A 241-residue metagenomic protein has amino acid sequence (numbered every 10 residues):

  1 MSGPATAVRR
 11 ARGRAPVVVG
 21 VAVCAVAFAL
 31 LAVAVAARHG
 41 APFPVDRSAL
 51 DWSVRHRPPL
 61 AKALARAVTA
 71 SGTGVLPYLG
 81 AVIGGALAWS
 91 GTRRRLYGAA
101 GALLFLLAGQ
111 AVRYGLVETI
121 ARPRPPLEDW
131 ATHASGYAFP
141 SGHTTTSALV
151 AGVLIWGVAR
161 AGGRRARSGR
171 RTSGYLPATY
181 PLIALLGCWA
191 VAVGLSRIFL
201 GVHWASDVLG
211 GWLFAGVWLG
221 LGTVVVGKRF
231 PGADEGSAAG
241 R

Functional and structural regions predicted by a protein language model:
M1-L76, V117-A131: N-terminal transmembrane-helix/juxtamembrane module of multi-pass inner/ER membrane proteins
G3, D129-R241: Membrane-embedded catalytic cores of phosphoryl/pyrophosphoryl-handling enzymes
A15-V23, V82-Q110: Interfacial segments of alpha-helical transmembrane regions
V17-A22, Y78, A99-L104, Y180-G187 (+1 more regions): Hydrophobic alpha-helical transmembrane segments
L60-A61, R93-G98, P126, P177-T179: Membrane-helix interface segments
A61-A63, G80-L87, A190-G194: Hydrophobic, membrane-inserted alpha-helices
T69-T92, A148-L154, V158: Hydrophobic alpha-helical transmembrane segments
A102-R122, Y180-L195: Small-polar-interrupted transmembrane alpha-helices in polytopic inner-membrane proteins
